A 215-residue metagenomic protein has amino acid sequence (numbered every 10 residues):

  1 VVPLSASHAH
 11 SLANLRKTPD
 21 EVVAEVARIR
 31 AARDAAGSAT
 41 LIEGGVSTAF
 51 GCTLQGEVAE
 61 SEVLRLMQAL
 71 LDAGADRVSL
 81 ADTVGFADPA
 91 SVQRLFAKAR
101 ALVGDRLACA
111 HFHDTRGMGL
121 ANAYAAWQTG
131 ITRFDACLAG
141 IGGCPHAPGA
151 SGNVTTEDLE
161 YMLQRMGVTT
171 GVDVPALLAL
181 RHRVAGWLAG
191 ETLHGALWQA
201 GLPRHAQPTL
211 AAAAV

Functional and structural regions predicted by a protein language model:
V1-V215: Catalytic cores and adjacent flexible loops of soluble metabolic enzymes that perform enolate/carbanion chemistry on
